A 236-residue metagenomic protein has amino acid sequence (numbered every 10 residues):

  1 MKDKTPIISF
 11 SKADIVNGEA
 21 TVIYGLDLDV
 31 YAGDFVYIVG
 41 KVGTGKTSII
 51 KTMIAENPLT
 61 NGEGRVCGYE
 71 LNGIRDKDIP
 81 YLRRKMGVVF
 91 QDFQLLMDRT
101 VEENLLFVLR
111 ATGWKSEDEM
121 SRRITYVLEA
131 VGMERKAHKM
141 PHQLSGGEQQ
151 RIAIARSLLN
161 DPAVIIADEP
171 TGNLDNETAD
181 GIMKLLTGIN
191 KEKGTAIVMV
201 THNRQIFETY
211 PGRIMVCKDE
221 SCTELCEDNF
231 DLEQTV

Functional and structural regions predicted by a protein language model:
I54: Helix-to-loop junction immediately C-terminal to a conserved catalytic motif
G62-L71: Conserved ABC transporter NBD signature motif
L71-G87: ABC ATPase NBD coupling module
D98-F107: Short coil-to-helix segment of the ABC ATPase nucleotide-binding domain corresponding to the Q-loop/switch region
K139-H142, N160, K193: Conserved signature/switch motifs of ABC ATPase nucleotide-binding domains
M140-L144, E148-Q150: Conserved ABC ATPase signature
I165-D168: Catalytic Walker B motif of ABC-type/P-loop ATPase nucleotide-binding domains
